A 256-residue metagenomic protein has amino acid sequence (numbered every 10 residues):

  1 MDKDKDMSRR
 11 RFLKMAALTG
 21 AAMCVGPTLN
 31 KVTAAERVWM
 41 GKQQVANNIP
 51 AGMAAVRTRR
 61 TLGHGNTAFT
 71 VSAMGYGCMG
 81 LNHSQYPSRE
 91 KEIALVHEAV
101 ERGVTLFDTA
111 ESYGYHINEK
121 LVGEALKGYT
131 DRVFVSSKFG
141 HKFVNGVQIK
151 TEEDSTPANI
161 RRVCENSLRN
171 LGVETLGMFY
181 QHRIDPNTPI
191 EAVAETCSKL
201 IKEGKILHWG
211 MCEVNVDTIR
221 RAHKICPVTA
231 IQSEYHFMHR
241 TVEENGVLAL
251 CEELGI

Functional and structural regions predicted by a protein language model:
D2-S137: N-terminal binding-site loop/beta-alpha segment at the start of enzyme catalytic domains that lines or forms
R10, V56, I190-I256: Beta/alpha (TIM)-barrel catalytic core signal, keyed to glycine-rich beta->alpha loops juxtaposed to Asp/Glu that bind
V71-M74, V104-T105, T130-V133, V173-G177 (+3 more regions): Short, well-ordered coil/turn segments that N-cap beta-strands
Y76, F107, V122, V135 (+6 more regions): Conserved, mostly hydrophobic/aromatic
M79, A110-S112, K138-K142, Q181-I184 (+2 more regions): Active-site beta-loop-alpha junctions enriched in small/polar residues
P87-A99, T156-R169, D217-I219: Short, acidic/polar
D131-P157: Structural motif corresponding to the early beta-alpha repeats
R169-D185: Active-site groove signature of glycoside hydrolases
